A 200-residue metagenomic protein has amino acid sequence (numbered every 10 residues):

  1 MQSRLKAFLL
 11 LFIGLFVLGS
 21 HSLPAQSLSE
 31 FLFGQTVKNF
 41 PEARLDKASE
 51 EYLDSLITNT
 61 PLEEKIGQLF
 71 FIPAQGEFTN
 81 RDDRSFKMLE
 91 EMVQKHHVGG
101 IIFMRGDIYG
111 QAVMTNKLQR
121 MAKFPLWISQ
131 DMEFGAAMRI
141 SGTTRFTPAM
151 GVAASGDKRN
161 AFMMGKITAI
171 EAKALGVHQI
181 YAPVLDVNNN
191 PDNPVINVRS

Functional and structural regions predicted by a protein language model:
M1-F31: Bacterial Sec-dependent N-terminal signal peptides
H21-D54, N59: Sec-dependent signal peptide cleavage junction
F31-V37, I66-G76, Q94-G99: Acidic/histidine-rich, surface-exposed loop or edge segments in extracytoplasmic proteins
L45-R81, E90: Mature N-terminal segment immediately following signal peptide/propeptide cleavage in secreted/periplasmic
Q75-S200: Enzymes and membrane/adaptor proteins characterized by extended Gly/Ser/Thr/Asp/Glu-rich, aromatic-dotted
